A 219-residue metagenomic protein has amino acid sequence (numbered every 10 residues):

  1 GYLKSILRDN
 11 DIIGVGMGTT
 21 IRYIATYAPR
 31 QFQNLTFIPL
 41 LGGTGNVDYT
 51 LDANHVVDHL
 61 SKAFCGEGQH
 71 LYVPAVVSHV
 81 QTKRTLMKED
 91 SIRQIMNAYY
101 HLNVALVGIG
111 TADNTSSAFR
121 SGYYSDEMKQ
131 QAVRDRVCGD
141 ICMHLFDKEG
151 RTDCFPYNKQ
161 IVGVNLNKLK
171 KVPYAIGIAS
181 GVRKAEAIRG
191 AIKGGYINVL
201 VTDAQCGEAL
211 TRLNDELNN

Functional and structural regions predicted by a protein language model:
G1-R30, F37: Helix-turn-helix/homeodomain-like alpha-helical modules used for DNA recognition and transcription-factor dimerization
D9-D11, Q33, L102-N103, P173: Short coil/turn segments at beta-strand junctions that form active-site/ligand-binding loops
V15, F37-P39, H70, G177: Structural beta-sheet core signal
G18, L40-G42, V73: Beta-hairpin (beta-strand-turn-beta-strand) motif
P29-Q31, I192-K193: Short, surface-exposed basic-aromatic patches at helix termini and helix-loop junctions that form
N34-T44: Catalytic or ion-translocation cores adjacent to nucleophile or general acid/base/metal-coordination motifs in diverse
T44-N219: Conserved phosphate- and dinucleotide-binding cores of soluble alpha/beta proteins, encompassing both enzyme active
